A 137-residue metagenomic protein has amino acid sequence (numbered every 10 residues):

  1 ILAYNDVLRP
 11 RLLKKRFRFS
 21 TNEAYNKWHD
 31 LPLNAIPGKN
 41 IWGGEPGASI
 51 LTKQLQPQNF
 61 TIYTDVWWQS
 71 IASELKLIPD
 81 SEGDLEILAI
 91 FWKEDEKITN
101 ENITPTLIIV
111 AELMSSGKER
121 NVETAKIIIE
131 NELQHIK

Functional and structural regions predicted by a protein language model:
I1-L8: Contiguous mid-protein beta-loop-alpha structural module that forms a pocket-lining wall or clamp of enzyme active
R9-K137: Long, low-complexity, charge-rich intrinsically disordered regions
